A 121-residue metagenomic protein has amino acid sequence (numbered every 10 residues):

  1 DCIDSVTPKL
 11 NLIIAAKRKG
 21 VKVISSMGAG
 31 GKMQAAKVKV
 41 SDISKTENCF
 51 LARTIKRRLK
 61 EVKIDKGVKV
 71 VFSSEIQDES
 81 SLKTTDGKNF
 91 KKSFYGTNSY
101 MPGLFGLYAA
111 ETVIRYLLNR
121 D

Functional and structural regions predicted by a protein language model:
D1-D42: ADP-ribose/adenylate-binding Rossmann-like module
D4, P8, V23, K45-D121: Glycine-rich phosphate/adenylate-binding loop
